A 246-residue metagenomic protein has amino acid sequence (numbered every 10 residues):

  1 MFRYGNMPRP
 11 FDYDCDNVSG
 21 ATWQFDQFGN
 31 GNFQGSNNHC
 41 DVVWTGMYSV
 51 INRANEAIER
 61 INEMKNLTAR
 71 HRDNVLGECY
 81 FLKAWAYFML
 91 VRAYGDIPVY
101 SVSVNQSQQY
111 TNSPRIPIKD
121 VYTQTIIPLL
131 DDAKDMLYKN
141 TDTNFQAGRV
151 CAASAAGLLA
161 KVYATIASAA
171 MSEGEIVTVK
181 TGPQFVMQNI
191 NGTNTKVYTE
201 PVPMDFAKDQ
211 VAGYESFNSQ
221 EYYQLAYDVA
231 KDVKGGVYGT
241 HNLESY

Functional and structural regions predicted by a protein language model:
M1-Q24, G95-I97, Y122, L130-K134 (+2 more regions): An aromatic- and glycine-enriched ligand-binding surface/loop that stacks and positions planar moieties
S19-Y94, Q108-A152: Conserved, well-structured interaction surfaces
Y100-S107: Short, conserved phosphate-binding/catalytic loop or strand-edge motifs used in phosphoryl-/nucleotidyl-transfer
